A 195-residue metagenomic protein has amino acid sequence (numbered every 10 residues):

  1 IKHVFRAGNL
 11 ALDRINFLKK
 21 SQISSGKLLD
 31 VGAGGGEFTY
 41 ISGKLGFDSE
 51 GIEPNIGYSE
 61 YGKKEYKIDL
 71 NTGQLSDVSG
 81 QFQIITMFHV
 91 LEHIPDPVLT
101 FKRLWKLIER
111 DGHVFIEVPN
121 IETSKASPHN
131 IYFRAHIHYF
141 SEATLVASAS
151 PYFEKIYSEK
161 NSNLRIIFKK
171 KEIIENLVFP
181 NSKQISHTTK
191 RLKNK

Functional and structural regions predicted by a protein language model:
I1-F88, V98-F101, N161-L164, E172-K195: Conserved N-terminal segment of class I S-adenosyl-L-methionine
I23, P95, E109, S150: Short conserved AdoMet
S49, V114-F115: A short hydrophobic/small-residue beta-strand
H89-H93: A short His-aromatic
P95-L99, A126: Short N-terminal helix/helix-N-cap motif within the alpha/beta-hydrolase-1
V98-H113: A short glycine-rich, Lys/Arg-flanked "PGG" loop and its adjoining helix->strand segment in the class I
F115-S148: Short, glycine-/aromatic-enriched active-site segment of Class I SAM-dependent methyltransferases
F153-N163: Conserved S-adenosyl-L-methionine
